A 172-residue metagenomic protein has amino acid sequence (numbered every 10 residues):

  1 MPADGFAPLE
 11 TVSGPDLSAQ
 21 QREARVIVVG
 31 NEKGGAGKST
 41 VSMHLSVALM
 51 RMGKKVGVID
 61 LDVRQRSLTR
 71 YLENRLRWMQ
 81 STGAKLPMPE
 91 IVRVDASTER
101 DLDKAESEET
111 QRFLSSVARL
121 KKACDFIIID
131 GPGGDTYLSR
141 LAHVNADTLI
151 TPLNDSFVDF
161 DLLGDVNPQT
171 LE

Functional and structural regions predicted by a protein language model:
M1-E32, K54: Extreme N-terminal, non-catalytic leader segments that precede Walker-type/kinase nucleotide-binding cores
L9-V12, S107-Q111, D130-G133: Short gly/ser/thr-rich secondary-structure transition/capping motifs
V26, G30-A36, R51-F126, P168: P-loop/Walker-type NTP enzyme "switch/lid" segment
T40-V41: Hydrophobic positions on the alpha1 helix immediately C-terminal to the Walker A/P-loop
H44, A48, L141: Active-site signature of alpha/beta-hydrolase-fold catalytic machinery across serine- and Asp/Cys-nucleophile hydrolases
M52, P132-E172: Conserved catalytic-core segment of NTP-binding enzymes
L120-L138: Glycine-rich phosphate-binding loop used to anchor ATP phosphates in small-molecule kinases, encompassing both
